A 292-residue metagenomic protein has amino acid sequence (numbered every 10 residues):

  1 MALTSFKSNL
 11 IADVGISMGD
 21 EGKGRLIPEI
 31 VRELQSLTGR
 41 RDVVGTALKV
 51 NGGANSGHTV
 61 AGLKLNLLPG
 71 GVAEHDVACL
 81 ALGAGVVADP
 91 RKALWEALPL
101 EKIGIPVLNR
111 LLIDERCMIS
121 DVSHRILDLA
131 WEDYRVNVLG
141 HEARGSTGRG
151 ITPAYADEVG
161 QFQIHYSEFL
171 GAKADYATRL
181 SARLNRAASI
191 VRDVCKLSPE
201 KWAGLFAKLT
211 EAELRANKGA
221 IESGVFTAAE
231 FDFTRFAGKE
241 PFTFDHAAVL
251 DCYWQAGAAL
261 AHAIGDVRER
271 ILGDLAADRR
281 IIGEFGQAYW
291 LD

Functional and structural regions predicted by a protein language model:
A2-D292: Non-transmembrane, aqueous-exposed alpha-helical and coiled segments at domain scale
